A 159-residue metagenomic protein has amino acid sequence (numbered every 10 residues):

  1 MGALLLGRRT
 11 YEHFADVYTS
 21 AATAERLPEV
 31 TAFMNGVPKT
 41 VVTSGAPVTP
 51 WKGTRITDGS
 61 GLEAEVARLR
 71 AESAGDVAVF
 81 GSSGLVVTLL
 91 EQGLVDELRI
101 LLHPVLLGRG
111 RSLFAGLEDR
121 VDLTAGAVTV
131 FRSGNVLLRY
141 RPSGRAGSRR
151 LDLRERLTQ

Functional and structural regions predicted by a protein language model:
M1-L94, P104-Q159: Portal/gating segments that form or line small-molecule/metal binding sites
L101: Non-cysteine beta-strand/loop elements that form the S-adenosyl-L-methionine
